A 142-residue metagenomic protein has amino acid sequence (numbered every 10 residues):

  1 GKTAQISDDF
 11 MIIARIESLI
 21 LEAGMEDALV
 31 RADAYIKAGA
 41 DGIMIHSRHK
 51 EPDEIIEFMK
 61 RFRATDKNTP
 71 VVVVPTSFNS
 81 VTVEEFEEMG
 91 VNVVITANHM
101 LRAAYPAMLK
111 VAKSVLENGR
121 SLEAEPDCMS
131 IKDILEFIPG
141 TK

Functional and structural regions predicted by a protein language model:
G1-T96, A103-K113, T141: Alpha/beta enzyme core
H99-K142: Extended, intrinsically disordered, low-complexity segments
